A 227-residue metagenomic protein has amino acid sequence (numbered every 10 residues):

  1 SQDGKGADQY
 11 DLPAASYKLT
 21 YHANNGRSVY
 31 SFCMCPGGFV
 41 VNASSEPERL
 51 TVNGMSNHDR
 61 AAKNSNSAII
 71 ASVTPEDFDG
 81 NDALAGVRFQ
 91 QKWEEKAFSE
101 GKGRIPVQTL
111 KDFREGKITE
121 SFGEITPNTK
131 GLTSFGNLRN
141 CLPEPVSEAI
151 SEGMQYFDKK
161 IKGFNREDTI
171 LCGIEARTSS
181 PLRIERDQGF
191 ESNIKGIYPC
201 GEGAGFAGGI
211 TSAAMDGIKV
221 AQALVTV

Functional and structural regions predicted by a protein language model:
S1-V227: Residues forming the flavin
